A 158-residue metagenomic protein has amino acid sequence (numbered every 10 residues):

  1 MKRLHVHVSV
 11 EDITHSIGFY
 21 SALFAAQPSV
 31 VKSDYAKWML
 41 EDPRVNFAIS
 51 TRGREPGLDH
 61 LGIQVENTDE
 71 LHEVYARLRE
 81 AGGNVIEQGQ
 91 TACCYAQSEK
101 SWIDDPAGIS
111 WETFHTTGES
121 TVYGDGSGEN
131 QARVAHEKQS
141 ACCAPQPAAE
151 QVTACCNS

Functional and structural regions predicted by a protein language model:
M1-K2, H7-N46: Core segments of cupin and vicinal oxygen chelate
M1-T14, R44, H60-L61, V122-S158: N-terminal beta-strand motif that seeds the catalytic metal site of vicinal oxygen chelate
I13, G62-S110, G118-T121: Vicinal oxygen chelate
Q27, N46-I49, N84-G89: A short linear hydrophobic-aromatic micro-motif
K32-Y35, E55-G57, C94-E99: Short acidic/glycine-enriched loop/turn segments that link adjacent beta-strands
E41-D42, S98-S101, G128-E129: Short secondary-structure transition/capping segments
E41-V45, R54-P56, E66-L71: Short, charged/polar surface micro-motifs in flexible loops or helix N-caps
